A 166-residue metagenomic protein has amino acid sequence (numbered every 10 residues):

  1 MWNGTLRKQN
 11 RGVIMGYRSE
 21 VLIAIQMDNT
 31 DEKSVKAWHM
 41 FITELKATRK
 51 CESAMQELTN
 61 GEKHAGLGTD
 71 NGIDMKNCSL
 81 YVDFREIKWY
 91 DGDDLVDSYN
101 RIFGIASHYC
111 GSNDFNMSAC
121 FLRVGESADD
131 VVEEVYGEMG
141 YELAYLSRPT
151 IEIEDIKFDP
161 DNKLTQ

Functional and structural regions predicted by a protein language model:
M1-I14: Short, Lys/Arg-enriched N-terminal segments with co-localized hydrophobic residues within the first ~10-30 amino acids
R11-K46: Short, extreme N-terminal segment that most often corresponds to the first beta-strand
F41-K46, L58-Q166: Charged interaction segments
T48-M55: Conserved His + Asp/Glu catalytic blocks
